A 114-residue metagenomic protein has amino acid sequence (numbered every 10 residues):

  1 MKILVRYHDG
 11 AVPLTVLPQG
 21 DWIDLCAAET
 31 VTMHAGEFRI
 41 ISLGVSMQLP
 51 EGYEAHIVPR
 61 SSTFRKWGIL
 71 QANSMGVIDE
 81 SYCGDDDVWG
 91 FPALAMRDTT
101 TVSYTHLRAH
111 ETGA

Functional and structural regions predicted by a protein language model:
M1-R108, A114: DUTPase catalytic domain/fold
